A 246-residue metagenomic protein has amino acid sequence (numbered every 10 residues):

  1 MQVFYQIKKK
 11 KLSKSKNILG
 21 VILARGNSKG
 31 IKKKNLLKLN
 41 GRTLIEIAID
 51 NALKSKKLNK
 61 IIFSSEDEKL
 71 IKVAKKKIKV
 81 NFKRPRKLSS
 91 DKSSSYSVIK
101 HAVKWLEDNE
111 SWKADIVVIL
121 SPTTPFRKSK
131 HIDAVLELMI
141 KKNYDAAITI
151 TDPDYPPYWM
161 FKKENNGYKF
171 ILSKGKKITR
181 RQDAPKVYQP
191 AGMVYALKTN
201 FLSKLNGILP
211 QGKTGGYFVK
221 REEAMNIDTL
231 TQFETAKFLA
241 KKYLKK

Functional and structural regions predicted by a protein language model:
Q2-F4, K8, K14, S97 (+1 more regions): Conserved alpha/beta core of the MobA/IspD/sugar-nucleotide pyrophosphorylase nucleotidyltransferase superfamily
Q2-K32: N-terminal nucleotide-binding beta1-loop-alpha1 segment
L44-K60, K72: A short, N-terminal amphipathic alpha-helix
L53, E68-I116, R127-K130: Short phosphate-binding loop-to-helix
L58, W112-A114, N143-Y144: Short, high-confidence coil segments that cap the C-terminus of an alpha-helix and link into the following beta-strand
S65-E66, P122, R127, A196-L197 (+1 more regions): A conserved hydrophobic position in a structured secondary element of the catalytic/binding core that shapes
S97, H101, P125-K213, Y217-F218: Conserved core of the sugar-phosphate nucleotidyltransferase
